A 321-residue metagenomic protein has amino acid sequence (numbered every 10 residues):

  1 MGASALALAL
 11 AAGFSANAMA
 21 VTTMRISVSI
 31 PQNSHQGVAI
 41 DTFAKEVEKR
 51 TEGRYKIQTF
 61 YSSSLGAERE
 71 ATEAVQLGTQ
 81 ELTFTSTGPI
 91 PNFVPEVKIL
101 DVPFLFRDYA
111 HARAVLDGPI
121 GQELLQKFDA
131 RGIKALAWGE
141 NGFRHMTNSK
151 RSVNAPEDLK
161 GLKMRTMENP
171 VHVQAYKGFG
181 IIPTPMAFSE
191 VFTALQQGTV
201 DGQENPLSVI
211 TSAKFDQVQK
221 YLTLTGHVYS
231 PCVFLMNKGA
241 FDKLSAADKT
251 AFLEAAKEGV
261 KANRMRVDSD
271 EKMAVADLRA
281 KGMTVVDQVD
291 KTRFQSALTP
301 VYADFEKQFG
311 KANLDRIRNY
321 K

Functional and structural regions predicted by a protein language model:
M1-L8: Sec-dependent N-terminal signal peptides
S4, M19-H111, P119-K321: N-terminal secretory/targeting leader peptides
G13-S15: N-terminal signal peptide c-region/cleavage motif recognized by signal peptidases
